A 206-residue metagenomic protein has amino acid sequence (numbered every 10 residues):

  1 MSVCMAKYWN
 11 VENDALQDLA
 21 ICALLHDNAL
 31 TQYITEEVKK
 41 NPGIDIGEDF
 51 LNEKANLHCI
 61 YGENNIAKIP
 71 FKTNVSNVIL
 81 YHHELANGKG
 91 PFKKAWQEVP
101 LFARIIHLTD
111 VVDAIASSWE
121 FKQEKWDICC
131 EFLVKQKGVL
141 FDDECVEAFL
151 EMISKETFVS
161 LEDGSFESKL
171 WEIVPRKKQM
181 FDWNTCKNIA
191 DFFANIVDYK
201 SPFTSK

Functional and structural regions predicted by a protein language model:
M1-K206: Histidine- and acidic-residue-rich, metal-dependent catalytic cores
